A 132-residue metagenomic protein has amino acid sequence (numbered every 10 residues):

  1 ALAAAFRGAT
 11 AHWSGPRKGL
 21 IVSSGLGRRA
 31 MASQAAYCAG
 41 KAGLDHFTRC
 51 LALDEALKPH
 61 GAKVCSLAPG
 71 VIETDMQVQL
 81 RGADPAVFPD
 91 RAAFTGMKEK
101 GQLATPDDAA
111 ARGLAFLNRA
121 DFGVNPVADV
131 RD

Functional and structural regions predicted by a protein language model:
A1, L20, L44: Catalytic Tyr-X3-Lys loop
A3, G40: Active-site helix of classical SDR
G8, L53-L57: Alpha-helical segment proximal to the catalytic Tyr-Lys
S14, R29-S33, E55: Flexible, glycine/small-residue catalytic loop immediately N-terminal to the helix bearing the conserved Tyr-Lys
L20-I21, C65: Rossmann-fold scaffold of SDR-type NAD(P)-dependent oxidoreductases
S24: Residue(s) in the substrate-gating loop at a strand-loop-helix junction that position the organic substrate next
A30-C38, C50: Active-site loop-to-helix junction immediately N-terminal to the catalytic Tyr of the SDR YXXXK motif in Rossmann-fold
A62, S66-P69, T74, G82-D132: C-terminal helical subdomain
